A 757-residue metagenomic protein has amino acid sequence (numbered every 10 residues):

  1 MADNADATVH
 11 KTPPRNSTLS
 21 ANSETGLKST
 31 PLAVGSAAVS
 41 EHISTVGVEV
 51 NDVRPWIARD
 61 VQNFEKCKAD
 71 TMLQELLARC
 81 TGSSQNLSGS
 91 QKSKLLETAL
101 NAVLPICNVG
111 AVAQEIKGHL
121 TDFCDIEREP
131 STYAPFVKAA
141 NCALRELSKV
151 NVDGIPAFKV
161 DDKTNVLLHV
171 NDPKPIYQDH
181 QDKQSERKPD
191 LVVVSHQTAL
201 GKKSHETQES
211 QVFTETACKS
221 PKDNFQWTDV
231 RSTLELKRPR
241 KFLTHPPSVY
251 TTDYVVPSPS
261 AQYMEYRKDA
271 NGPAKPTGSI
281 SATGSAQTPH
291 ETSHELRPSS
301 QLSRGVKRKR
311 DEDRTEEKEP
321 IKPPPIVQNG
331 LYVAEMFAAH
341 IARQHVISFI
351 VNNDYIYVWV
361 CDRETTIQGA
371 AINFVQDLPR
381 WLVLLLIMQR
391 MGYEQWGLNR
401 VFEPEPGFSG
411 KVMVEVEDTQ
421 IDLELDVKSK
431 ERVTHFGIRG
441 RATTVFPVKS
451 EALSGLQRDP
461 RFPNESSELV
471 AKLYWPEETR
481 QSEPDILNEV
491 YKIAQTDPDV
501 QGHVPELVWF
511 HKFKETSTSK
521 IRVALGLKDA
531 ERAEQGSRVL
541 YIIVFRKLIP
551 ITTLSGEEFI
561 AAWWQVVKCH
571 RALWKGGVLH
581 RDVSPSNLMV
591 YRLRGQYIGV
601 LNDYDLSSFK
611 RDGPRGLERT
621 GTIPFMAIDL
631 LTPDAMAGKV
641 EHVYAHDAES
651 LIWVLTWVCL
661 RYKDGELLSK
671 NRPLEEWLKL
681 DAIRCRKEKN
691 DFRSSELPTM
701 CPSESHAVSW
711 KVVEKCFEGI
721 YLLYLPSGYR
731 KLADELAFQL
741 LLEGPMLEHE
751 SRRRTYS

Functional and structural regions predicted by a protein language model:
M1-P550, E557-A561, Q565, G576 (+2 more regions): Eukaryotic intrinsically disordered, low-complexity regulatory regions enriched in Ser/Thr and Pro
H345, F349-R363, R592, N602-Y604 (+3 more regions): Helical subdomain adjoining the active site within ATP-dependent kinase catalytic cores
L573-R592: Catalytic-loop of the protein kinase fold
Y591-T622: Activation segment/activation loop of eukaryotic-type protein kinase catalytic domains
G616-D634: Conserved activation segment of eukaryotic-like protein kinases, specifically the C-terminal portion of the activation
E618, H642-S650: Activation segment
L630-A645: Conserved end of the kinase activation segment
